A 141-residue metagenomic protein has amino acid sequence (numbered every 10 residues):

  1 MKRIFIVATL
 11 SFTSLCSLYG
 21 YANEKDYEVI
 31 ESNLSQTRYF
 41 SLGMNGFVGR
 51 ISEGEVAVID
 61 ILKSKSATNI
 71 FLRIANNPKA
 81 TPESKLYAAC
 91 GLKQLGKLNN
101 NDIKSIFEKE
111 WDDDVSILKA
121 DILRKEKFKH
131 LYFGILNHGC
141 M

Functional and structural regions predicted by a protein language model:
M1-I4: Positively charged n-region of N-terminal signal peptides that target proteins for export
V7-S14: Bacterial N-terminal signal peptides
N23-F40, S64-A75, L98-D112: Amphipathic alpha-helical scaffolding segments comprising HEAT/armadillo-like alpha-solenoid repeats
T37-I51: HEAT-repeat alpha-solenoid elements in large eukaryotic scaffold proteins
I51-G54, S84-K85: Residue-level detector of extended alpha-helical repeat arrays and alpha-solenoid scaffolds
A80-P82, D113-S116: Alpha-helix N-cap/helix-start positions at coil->helix boundaries
Y87, L118-D121, L131: Alpha-solenoid helical repeat scaffolds
